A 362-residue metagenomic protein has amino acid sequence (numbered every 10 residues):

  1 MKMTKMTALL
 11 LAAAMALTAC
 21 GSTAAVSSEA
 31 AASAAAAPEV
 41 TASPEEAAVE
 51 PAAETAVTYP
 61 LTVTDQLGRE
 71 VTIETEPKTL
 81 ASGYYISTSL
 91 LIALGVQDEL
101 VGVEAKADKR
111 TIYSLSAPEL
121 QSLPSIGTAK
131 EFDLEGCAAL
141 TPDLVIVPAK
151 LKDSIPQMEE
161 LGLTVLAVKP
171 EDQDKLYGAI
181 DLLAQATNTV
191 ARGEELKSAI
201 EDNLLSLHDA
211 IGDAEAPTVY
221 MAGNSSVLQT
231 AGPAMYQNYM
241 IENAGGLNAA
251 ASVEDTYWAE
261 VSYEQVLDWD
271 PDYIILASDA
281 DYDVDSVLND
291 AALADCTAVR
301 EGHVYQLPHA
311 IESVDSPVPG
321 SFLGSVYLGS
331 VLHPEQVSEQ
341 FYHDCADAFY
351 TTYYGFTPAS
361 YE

Functional and structural regions predicted by a protein language model:
M1-T7: Bacterial N-terminal signal peptides that target proteins for export
M15-A19: Hydrophobic core
C20-A32: Bacterial lipoprotein signal-peptidase II cleavage site
A36-R69, I73-E74: N-terminal low-complexity, Pro/Thr/Ser-rich intrinsically disordered segments that act as propeptides or flexible
T55, P60-V63, E70-T72, S154-Q229 (+2 more regions): Extracytoplasmic substrate-binding proteins
S82-L140, L144-I146, K150, A249: A short, structured surface patch at a secondary-structure boundary
I126-A129, L134-V147, L163, S262-D279: Proline-aspartate-enriched helix->loop->beta-strand connector
T230-W258, S262: Alpha-helical, coiled-coil/dimerization segments enriched in small aliphatic residues
